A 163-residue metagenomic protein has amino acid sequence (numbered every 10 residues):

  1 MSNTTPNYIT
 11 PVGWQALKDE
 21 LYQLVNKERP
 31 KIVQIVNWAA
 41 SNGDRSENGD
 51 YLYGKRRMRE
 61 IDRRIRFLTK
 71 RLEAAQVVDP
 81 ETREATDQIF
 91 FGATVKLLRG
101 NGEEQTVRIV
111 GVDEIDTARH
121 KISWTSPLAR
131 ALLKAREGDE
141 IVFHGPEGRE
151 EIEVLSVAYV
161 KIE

Functional and structural regions predicted by a protein language model:
M1-D62, R66, K161-E163: Helix-rich terminal scaffold detector
T4, D19, S46, L72-E73 (+4 more regions): Residue-level signal for pocket-adjacent positions within structured domains
V25-E28, L72-Q76, R136, K161: Conserved NTP-handling cores and scaffolds of large molecular machines
A40-G43, L72, L132: Hydrophobic residues in alpha-helical segments
R64-R83: Structured, basic alpha/beta domains of bacterial-type, RNA-associated proteins
R71-E73, R149-V154, I162-E163: Short, conserved aromatic-histidine micro-motifs
V78-A158: Non-DNA-binding regulatory cores of transcription-related proteins, predominantly C-terminal effector-binding
